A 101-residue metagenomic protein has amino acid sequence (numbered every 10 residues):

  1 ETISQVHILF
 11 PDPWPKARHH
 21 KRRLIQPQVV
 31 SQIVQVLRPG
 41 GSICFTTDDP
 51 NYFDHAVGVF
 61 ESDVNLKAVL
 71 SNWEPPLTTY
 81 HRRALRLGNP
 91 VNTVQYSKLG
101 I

Functional and structural regions predicted by a protein language model:
E1, P15-A17: Short conserved loop adjoining the S-adenosyl-L-methionine
E1-Q5, F10: A short acidic, Gly/Pro-enriched loop at the edge of an enzyme's catalytic core that lines a small-molecule cofactor
V6, I25-Q26, D49: Compact, Lys/Arg-rich rRNA/RNP-binding cores from ribosome-related proteins
V6, Q32-V34, G41-I43, A56: Class I S-adenosylmethionine-dependent transferase superfamily signal
F10-P11, P39, T46-P50: Short strand-turn motif at the edge of the Rossmann-like AdoMet-binding core
R18-H20, C44-D63: Conserved class I S-adenosyl-L-methionine
R23-P39: A short glycine-rich, Lys/Arg-flanked "PGG" loop and its adjoining helix->strand segment in the class I
H55-I101: Class I S-adenosyl-L-methionine
